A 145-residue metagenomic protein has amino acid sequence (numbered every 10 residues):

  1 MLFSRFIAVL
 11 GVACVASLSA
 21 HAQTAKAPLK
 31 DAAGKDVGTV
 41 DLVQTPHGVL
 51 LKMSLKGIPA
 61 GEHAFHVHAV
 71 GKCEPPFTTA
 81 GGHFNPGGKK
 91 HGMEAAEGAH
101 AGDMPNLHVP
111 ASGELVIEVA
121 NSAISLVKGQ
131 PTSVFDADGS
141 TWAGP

Functional and structural regions predicted by a protein language model:
M1-F3: N-terminal secretory signal peptides that target proteins for export/translocation
R5-S17: Bacterial N-terminal signal peptides
L18-P145: N-terminal leader/targeting pre-sequences
